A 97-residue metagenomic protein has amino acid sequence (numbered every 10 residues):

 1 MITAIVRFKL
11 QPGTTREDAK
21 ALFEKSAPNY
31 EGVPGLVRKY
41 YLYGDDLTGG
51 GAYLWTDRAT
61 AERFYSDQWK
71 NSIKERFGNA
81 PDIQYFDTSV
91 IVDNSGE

Functional and structural regions predicted by a protein language model:
M1-G49, R58-D67, P81-E97: Short S/T/G/P-rich N-terminal loop/turn motif that feeds into the first structured element of a domain
N71-E75: A common structural junction motif
